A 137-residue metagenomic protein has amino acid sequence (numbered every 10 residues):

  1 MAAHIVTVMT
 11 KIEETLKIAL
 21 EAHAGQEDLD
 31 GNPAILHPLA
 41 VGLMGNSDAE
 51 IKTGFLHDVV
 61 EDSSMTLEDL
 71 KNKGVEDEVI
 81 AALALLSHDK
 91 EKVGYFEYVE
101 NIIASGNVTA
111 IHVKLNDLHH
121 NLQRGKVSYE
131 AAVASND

Functional and structural regions predicted by a protein language model:
A2-D137: Active-site helical microenvironments for divalent-metal-assisted chemistry
